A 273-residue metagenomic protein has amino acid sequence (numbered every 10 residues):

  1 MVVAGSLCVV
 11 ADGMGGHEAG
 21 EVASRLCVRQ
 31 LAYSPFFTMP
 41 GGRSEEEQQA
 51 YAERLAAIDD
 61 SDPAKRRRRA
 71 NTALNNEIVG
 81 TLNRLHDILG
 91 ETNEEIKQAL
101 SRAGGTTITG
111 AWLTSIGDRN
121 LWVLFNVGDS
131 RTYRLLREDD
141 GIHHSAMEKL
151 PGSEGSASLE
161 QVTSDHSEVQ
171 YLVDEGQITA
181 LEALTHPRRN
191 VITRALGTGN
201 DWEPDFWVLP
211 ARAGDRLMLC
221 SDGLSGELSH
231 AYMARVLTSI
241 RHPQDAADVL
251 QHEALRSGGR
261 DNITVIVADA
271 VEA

Functional and structural regions predicted by a protein language model:
M1-A273: PP2C/PPM-type serine/threonine phosphatase catalytic domain
